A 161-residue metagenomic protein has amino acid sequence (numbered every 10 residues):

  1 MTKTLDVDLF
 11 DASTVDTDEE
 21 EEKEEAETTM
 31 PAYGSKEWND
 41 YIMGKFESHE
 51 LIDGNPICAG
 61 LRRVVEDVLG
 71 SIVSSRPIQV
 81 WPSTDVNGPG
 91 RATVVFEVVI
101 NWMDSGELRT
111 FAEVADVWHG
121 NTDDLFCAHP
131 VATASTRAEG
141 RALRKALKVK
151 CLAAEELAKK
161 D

Functional and structural regions predicted by a protein language model:
T2-D161: Polyanion-binding surfaces on beta-sheet-dominated domains and ring/shell assemblies
